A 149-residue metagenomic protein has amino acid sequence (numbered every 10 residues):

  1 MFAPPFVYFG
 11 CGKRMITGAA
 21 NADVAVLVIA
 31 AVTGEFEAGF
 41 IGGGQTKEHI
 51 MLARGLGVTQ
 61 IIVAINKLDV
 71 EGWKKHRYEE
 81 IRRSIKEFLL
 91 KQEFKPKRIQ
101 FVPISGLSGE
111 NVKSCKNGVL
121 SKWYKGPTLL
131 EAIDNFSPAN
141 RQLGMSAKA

Functional and structural regions predicted by a protein language model:
M1-C11, A20-E79: Conserved Switch II/interswitch segment of TRAFAC-class P-loop GTPases
M1-R14, S137-A149: Proteins with a high burden of low-complexity, intrinsically disordered sequence enriched in S/T/G/P/A and R, requiring
R14, G18, L52-G55, F88 (+1 more regions): Alpha-helical recognition domains of nuclear gene-regulatory proteins
I16, F40-I41, C115-K116: Short coil/turn segments at secondary-structure boundaries
I16, T59-Q60, R98: A generic hydrophobic-helix recognition signal that picks specific residues within alpha-helical hydrophobic
E79, K86-A149: Conserved catalytic-core segments of large NTP-driven translation/proteostasis enzymes
